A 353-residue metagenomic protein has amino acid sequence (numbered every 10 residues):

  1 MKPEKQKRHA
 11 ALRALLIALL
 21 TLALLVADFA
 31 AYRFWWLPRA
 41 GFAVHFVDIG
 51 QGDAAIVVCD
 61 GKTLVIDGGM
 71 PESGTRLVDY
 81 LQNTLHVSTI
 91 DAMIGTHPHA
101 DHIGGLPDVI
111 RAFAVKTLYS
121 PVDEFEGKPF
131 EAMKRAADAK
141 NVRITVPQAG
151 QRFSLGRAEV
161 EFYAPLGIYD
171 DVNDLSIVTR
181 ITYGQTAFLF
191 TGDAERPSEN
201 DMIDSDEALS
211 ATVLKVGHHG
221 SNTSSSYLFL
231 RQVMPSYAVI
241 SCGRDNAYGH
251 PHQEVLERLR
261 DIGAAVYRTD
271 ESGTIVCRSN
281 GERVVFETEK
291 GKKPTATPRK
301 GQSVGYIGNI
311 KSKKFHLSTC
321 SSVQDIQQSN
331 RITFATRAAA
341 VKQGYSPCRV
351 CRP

Functional and structural regions predicted by a protein language model:
K2-Q302, S322-Q327, T333, V341-K342 (+1 more regions): Non-globular, low-confidence helical/coil segments that flank catalytic cores
R299-V323: Extracytoplasmic/periplasm-facing segments of secreted or lipoprotein envelope proteins
F315, R331-A335, Y345: Signature of WW domains and closely related Tyr/Trp-rich beta-sheet microdomains in eukaryotic regulatory proteins
A338: Acidic phosphotransfer microenvironment of two-component signaling modules
